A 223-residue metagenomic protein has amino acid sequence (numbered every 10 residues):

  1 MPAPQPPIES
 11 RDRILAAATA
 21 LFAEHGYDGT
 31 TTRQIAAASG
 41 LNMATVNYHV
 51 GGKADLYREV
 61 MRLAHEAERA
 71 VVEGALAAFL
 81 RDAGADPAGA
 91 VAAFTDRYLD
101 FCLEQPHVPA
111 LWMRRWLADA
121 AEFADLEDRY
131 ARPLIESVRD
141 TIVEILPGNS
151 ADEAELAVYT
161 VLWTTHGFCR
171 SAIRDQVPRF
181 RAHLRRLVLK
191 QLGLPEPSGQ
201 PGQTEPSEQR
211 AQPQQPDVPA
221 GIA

Functional and structural regions predicted by a protein language model:
S10-T19, I35, V60-V72, V138: Generic hydrophobic, amphipathic alpha-helix propensity
R13, L21-D55, E59: Helix-turn-helix
A17, L21, A38, T164-S171: Amphipathic alpha-helical interface segments
E59, G74-E104, G148-V161: Hydrophobic alpha-helical connector segments
L63, L111-R115, R129, T160 (+1 more regions): Short acidic/histidine-centered micro-motifs embedded in hydrophobic/aromatic stretches that mark compact functional
E66-E73, G89, A110, A120-L146 (+3 more regions): Amphipathic alpha-helical packing segments from all-alpha helical-bundle domains
D100, E104, R132-E144, G148 (+2 more regions): C-terminal peripheral helix-coil segments that are non-catalytic and often amphipathic
C102-D125, S171-D175: Amphipathic alpha-helical segments used for helix-helix packing
